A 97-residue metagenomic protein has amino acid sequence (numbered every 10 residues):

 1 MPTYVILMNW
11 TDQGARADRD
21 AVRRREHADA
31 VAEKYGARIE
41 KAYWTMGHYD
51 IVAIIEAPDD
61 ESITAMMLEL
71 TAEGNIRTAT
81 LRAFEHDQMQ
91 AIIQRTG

Functional and structural regions predicted by a protein language model:
M1-G97: A compositional/biophysical signature of low hydrophobicity enriched in polar/charged and small residues
